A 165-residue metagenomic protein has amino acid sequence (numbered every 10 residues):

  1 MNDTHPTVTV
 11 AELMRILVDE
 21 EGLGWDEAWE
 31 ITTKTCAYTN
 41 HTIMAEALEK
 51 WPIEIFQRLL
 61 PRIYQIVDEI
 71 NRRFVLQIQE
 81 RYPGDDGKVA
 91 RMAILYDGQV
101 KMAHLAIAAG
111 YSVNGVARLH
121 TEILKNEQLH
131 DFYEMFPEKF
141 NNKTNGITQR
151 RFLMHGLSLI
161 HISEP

Functional and structural regions predicted by a protein language model:
M1-Y111, V116: Gly/Pro-rich turn-and-neighbor structural signature
E21-L23, L60, E134-E138, S163: Short, surface-exposed linear patches
E27, F140-K143: Short, surface-exposed, polar/charged, turn-prone segments marking secondary-structure boundaries
T42-I43, L153-L157: Noncatalytic linker/hinge segments flanking ATPase motor cores
H104, G110-Y111, V116-N141, R150 (+1 more regions): Catalytic nucleotidyl-transfer cores of nucleotide-processing enzymes
S158-P165: Residue-level detector of conserved catalytic or cofactor/ligand-binding positions in enzyme active sites
